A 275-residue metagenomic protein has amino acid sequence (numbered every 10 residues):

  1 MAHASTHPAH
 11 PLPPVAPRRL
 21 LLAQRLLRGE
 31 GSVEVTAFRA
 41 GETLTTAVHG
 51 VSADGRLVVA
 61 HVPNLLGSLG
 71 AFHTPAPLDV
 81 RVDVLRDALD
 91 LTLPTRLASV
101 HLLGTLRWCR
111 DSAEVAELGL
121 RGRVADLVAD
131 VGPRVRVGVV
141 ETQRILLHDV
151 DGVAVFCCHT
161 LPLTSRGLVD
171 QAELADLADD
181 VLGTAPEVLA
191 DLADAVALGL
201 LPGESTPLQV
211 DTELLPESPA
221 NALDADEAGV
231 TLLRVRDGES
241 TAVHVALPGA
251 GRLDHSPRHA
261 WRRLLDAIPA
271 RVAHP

Functional and structural regions predicted by a protein language model:
M1-H3, L120-P275: C-terminal edge-of-domain segments
M1-L12, G50, V84-L97, G167-G183: N-terminal short leaders/motifs
A2-H73: An N-terminal domain-cap segment
E30-V33, D54-R56, P77-D79, R134-V137 (+2 more regions): Short, surface-exposed beta-edge/turn micro-motifs
T36-A40, L85, L233-V235: A generic structural motif
T43, D54-L57, L97-S99, E227 (+1 more regions): Coil-to-beta-strand transition motifs
L57-H61, L102, R107, G138-V140 (+2 more regions): Short hydrophobic-aromatic micro-motifs
N64-V128, S240-V243: Short, structured beta-strand-loop surface elements
